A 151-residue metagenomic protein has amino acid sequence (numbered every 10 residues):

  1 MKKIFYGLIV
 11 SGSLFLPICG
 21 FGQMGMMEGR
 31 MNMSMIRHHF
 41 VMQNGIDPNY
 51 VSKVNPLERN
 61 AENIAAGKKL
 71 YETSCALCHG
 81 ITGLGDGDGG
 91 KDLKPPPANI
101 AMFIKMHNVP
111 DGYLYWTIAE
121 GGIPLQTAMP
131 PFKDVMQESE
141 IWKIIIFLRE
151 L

Functional and structural regions predicted by a protein language model:
M1-I4: Positively charged n-region of N-terminal signal peptides that target proteins for export
I9-P17: Bacterial N-terminal signal peptides
C19-I46: Extracellular/periplasmic low-complexity linear segments
H39-L70: Electrostatic cytochrome c docking/interface patches
A61-L84, L114: Sequence/structural segment immediately N-terminal to covalent heme-attachment motifs in c-type and related
G83-D86, Q126: Short amphipathic alpha-helical interaction/hinge segments
D88-D92: Short cysteine/histidine-rich zinc-coordinating motifs and their immediately flanking basic loops
K94-L151: Extracytoplasmic electron-transfer domains, predominantly the class I c-type cytochrome c fold
